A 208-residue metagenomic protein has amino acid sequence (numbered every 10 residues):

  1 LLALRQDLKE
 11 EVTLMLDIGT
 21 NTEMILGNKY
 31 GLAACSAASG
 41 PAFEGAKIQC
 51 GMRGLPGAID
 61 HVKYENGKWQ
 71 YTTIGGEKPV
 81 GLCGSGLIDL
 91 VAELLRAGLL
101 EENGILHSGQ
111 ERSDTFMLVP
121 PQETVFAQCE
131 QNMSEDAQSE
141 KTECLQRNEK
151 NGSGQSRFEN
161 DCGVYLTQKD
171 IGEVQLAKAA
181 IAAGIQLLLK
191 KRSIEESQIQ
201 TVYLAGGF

Functional and structural regions predicted by a protein language model:
L1-L14, Y30-G31, N148, Y165-E173 (+1 more regions): Nucleotide/phosphate-binding catalytic cleft detector across ATP-hydrolyzing and phosphate-transferring enzymes
L2, L8-G86: Glycine-rich phosphate-binding loop of actin/hexokinase-like ATP-binding domains
Q6-K9, Y30, Y64-G67, G76 (+3 more regions): Generic secondary-structure signature for well-ordered alpha-helical cores
I88-F126, F158-A177: Gly/charged contiguous loops adjacent to phosphate- or pyrophosphate-bearing nucleotide/cofactor binding elements
V91, S197-G206: Short glycine-rich phosphate-binding loop at a beta-alpha junction
E101-Q110, K190-T201: Flexible, glycine/charged-enriched surface loops at secondary-structure junctions
A127-C162: Intrinsic disorder/low-complexity segments
V174-S197: Phosphate/ATP-binding catalytic cores across multiple sugar-kinase/actin-like superfamilies, primarily ASKHA
